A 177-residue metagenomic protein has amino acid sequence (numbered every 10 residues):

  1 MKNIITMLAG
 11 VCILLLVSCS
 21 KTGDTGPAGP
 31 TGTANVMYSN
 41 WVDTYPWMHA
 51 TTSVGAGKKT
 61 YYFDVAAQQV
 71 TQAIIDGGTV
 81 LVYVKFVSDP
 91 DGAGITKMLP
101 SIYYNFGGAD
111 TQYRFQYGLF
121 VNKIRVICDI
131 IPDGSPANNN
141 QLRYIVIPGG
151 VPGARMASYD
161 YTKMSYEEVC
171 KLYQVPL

Functional and structural regions predicted by a protein language model:
M1-I4, S20: Positively charged n-region of N-terminal signal peptides that target proteins for export
I5-C12: Sec-dependent signal peptide hydrophobic core
L15-S18: C-terminal motif of bacterial Sec signal peptides marking the signal peptidase cleavage site
S20-Y38: Collagen/collagen-like triple-helix recognition
V36-L177: Extracellular or exported targeting regions of proteins
